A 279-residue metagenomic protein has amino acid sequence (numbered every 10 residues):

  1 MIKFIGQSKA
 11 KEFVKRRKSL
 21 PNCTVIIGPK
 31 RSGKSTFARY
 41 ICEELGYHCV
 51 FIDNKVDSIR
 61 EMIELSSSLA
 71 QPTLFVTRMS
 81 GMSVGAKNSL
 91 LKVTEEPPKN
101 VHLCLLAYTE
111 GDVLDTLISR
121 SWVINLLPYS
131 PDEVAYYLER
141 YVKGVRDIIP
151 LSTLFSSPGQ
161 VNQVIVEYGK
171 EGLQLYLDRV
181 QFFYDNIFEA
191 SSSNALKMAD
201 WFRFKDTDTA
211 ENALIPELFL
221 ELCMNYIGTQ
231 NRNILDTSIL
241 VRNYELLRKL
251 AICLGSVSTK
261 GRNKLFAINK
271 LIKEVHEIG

Functional and structural regions predicted by a protein language model:
M1-Y47, Y108-L222, Y226-G279: Charged, glycine-rich active-site and insertion segments that engage polyanionic ligands
E12-R16, K55-F75, S80-G81, G85-T94: Conserved alpha-helical scaffold flanking the Walker A/P-loop in AAA+ ATPase domains
S19-P21, S32, S68-Q71, P97-N100: Short loop/turn elements that form and flank the Walker-type P-loop nucleotide-binding site in RecA-like NTPase cores
C23-V25, P72-V76, H102: Residue-level preference for the first positions of well-ordered beta-strands
I27-K30, I52-N54, T77-S80, L106-Y108: Structural motif
H48-M62, G111-V113: AAA+/P-loop NTPase substrate/partner-engagement loops
G81-M82, E96, D112, V123: Residues immediately C-terminal
K87-L105, D115: Conserved catalytic/switch belt of AAA+ P-loop NTPases
